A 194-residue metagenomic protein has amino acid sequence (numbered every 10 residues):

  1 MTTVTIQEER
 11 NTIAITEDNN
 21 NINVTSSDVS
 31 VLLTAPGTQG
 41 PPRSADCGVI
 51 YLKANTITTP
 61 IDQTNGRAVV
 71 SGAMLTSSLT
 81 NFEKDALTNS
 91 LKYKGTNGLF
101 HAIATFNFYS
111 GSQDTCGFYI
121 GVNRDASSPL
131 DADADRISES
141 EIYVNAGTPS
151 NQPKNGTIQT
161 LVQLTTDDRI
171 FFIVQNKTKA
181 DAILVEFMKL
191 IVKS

Functional and structural regions predicted by a protein language model:
T2-Y51: Collagen/collagen-like triple-helix sequence repeat recognition
T3, S30, P60, N65-R67 (+3 more regions): Tryptophan-centered short beta-strand motifs
T3-T5, A73-L75, L79-E83, T148-K154: Short, solvent-exposed secondary-structure boundary motifs
T5-Q7, S27, P36, S78 (+2 more regions): Serine/threonine-rich, low-complexity intrinsically disordered segments
Q7, E83-N89, N123, N176: Acidic/polar residues at beta-strand termini and the immediately following turn/coil
D18, D85-L87, K154-G156: Residues that act as N-cap/strand-start positions at coil-to-secondary-structure junctions
S27, P41-T115, S140, A180-S194: Terminal (often C-terminal
H101-T166, I173-A182: Terminal beta-strand-rich extracellular "head" domains that mediate receptor/glycan or other ligand binding
